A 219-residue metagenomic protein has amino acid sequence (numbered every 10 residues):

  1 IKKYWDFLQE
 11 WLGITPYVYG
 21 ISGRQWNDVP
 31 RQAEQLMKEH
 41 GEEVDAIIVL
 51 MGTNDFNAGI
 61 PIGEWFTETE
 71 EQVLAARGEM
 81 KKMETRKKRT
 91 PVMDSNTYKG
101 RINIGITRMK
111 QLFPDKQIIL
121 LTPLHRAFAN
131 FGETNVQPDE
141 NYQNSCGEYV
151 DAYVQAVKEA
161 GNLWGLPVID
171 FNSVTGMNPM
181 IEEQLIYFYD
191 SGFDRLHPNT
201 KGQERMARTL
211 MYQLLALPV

Functional and structural regions predicted by a protein language model:
I1-G20, A33-G41, I47, E182-Q184: Serine-esterase "nucleophile elbow" of acetyl-processing enzymes
D6, E10, N27-E43, N54 (+4 more regions): Extracellular glycan-modifying ectodomains
L12, L112-P114, W164: Helix C-cap/helix->beta junction micro-motif
T15-G20, D45-L50, Q117-T122, P167-D170: Structural recognition of the beta-strand scaffold that forms the well-ordered cores of secreted hydrolase catalytic
I21-W26, T53-A58, L124-F128, V174-N178: Solvent-exposed loop/turn segments at secondary-structure junctions within structured extracellular/periplasmic domains
D28-N96: Oxyanion-hole/transition-state-stabilizing segment in secreted/luminal serine hydrolases and related acyltransferases
A33, I102-I106, V154: Generic structural signal for well-ordered alpha-helices, preferentially at hydrophobic/aromatic core positions
P123-V219: Catalytic His-Asp segment of secreted/periplasmic serine-dependent ester chemistry enzymes
